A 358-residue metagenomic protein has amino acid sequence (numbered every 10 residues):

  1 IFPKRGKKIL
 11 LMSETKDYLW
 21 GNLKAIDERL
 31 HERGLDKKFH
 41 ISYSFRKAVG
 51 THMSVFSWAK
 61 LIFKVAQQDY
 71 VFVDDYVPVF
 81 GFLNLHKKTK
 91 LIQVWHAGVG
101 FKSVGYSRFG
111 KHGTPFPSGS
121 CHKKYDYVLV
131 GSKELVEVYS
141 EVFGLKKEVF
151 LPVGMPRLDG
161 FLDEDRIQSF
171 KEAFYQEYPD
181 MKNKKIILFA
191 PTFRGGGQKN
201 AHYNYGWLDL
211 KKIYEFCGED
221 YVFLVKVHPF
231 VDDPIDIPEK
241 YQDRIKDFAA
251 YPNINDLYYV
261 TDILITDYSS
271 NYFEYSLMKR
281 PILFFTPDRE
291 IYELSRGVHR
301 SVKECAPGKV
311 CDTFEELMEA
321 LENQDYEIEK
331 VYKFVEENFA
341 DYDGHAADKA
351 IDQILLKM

Functional and structural regions predicted by a protein language model:
I1-K16, T192: Nucleotide-activated donor-dependent transferases that construct or modify glycoconjugates
I9-D165: Active-site and donor-binding regions of nucleotide-sugar-utilizing enzymes
G21-D27, P156-I237, C311, D348: Conserved catalytic-core segment of nucleotide-activated headgroup transferases in glycan assembly
F56-Y70, P229-F273: Donor nucleotide-activated moiety binding/catalytic core segment of transferases that use nucleotide-activated donors
V71-P78, F82-W95, P252-S295: A donor-sugar binding/catalytic signature common to diverse glycosyltransferases and related nucleotide-sugar
D75-V77, G131-E134, V227-P229, Y268 (+1 more regions): Helix N-cap/beta->alpha junction signal
P238-D243, Y268-N338: Catalytic binding pocket for nucleotide-activated donors in carbohydrate/polymer assembly enzymes
D343-M358: C-terminal alpha-helical cap of glycosyltransferases
